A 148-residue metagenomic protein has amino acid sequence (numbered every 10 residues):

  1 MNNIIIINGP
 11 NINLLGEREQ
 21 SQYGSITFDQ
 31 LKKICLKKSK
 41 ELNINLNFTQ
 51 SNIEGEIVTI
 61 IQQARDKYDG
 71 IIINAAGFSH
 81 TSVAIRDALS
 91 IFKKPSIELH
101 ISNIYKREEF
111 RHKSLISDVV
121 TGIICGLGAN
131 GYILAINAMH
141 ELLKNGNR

Functional and structural regions predicted by a protein language model:
M1-I5: Extreme N-terminal starter segment of soluble prokaryotic enzymes
P10-I12, A76-S79, S102-I104: Short glycine-rich anion-binding loops that position phosphate/pyrophosphate groups of nucleotides and phosphorylated
L15-D29: Glycine- and acidic-residue-enriched helix-capping/strand-helix junction motifs
N45-G55: Short beta->alpha junction loops
F48, I97, K106-R148: Short, glycine-/small-residue-rich phosphate/pyrophosphate-handling segment
E56-I60: Short acidic active-site motifs
Q63, S82-F92: Short Gly/Thr/Asp-enriched flexible loops that form oxyanion-binding sites at enzyme active sites
A64-I71: Short acidic/histidine-rich motifs immediately flanking catalytic phosphotransfer sites in two-component signaling
